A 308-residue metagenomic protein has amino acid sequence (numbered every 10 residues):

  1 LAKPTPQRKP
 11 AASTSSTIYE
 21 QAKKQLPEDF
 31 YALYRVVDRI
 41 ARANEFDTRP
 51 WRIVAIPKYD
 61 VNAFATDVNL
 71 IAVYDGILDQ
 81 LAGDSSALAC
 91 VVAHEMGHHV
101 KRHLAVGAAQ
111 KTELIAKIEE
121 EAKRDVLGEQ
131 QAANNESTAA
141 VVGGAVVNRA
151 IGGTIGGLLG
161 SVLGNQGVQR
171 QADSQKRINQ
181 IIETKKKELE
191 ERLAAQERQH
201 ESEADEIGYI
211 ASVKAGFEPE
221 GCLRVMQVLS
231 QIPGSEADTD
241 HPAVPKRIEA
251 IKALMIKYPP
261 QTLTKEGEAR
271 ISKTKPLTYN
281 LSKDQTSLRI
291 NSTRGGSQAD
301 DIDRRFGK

Functional and structural regions predicted by a protein language model:
L1-V61, D79-Q80, R102, A145-K308: C-terminal capping/extension segments of zinc metalloprotease domains
D29, R49-R52, Y59, D67-I71 (+2 more regions): Envelope-exposed proteins and targeting segments
G76-C90, L193-A194: Short pre-active-site segment immediately N-terminal to the catalytic Zn-binding motif
S86, E95-E113, F217: Catalytic Zn2+-binding segment of zinc metalloproteases
H103-A139, L223-M226: Post-HEXXH active-site segment of zinc metalloproteases
